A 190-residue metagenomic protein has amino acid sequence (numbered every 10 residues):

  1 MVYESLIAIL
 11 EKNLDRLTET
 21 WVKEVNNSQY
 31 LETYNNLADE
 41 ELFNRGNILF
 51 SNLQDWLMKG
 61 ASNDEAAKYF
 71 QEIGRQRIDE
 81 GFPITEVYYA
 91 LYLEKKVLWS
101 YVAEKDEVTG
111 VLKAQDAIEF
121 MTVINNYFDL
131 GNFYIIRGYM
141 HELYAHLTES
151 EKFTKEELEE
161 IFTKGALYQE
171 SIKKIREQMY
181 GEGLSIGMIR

Functional and structural regions predicted by a protein language model:
M1-I48: N-terminal "first-domain core" detector
Y3, L14, T18, F50 (+3 more regions): Alpha-helix initiation and N-capping motif
R16, K23, N27-L31, D55 (+3 more regions): Intrinsically disordered or highly flexible coil/loop and linker segments, enriched in small and charged/polar residues
W21-N26, G46, F50-L53, F70 (+3 more regions): Hydrophobic alpha-helical core bundles mediating ligand binding, dimerization, or RNAP-core interactions
L31-N35, D55, R77-G81: Noncatalytic partner-interaction/assembly domains of nucleic-acid and motor enzyme complexes, especially the accessory
F50-A67, L93: An acidic intrinsically disordered interaction segment
E65-R190: Long, amphipathic alpha-helical coupling/dimerization segments that relay conformational signals between
